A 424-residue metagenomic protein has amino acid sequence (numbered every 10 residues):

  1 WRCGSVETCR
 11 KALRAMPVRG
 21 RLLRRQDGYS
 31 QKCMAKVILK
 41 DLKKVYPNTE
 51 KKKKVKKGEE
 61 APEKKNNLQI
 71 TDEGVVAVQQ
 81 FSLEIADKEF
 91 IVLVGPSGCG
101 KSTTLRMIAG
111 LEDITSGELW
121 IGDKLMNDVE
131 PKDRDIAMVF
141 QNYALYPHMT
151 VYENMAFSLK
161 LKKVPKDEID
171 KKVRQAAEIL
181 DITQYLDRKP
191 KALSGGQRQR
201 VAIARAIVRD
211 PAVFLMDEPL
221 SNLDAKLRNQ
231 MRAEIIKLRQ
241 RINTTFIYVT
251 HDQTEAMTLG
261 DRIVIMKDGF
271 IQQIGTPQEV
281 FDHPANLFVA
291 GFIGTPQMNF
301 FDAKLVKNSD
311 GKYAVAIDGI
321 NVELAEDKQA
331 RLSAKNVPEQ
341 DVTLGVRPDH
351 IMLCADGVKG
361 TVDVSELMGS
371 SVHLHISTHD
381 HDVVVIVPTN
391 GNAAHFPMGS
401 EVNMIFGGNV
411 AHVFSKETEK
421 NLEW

Functional and structural regions predicted by a protein language model:
K51, M298, K307-W424: Non-catalytic connector elements of ABC transporters
V94-P96: The feature captures the beta-strand-to-loop junction immediately N-terminal to the Walker
A109: Helix-to-loop junction immediately C-terminal to a conserved catalytic motif
E112-W120, K166: Conserved post-Walker A/P-loop segment of ABC ATPase nucleotide-binding domains
E118, K124-L125, F270: ATP-binding/catalytic-site motifs of ATP-hydrolyzing domains
P131-F292: ABC ATPase nucleotide-binding domains
